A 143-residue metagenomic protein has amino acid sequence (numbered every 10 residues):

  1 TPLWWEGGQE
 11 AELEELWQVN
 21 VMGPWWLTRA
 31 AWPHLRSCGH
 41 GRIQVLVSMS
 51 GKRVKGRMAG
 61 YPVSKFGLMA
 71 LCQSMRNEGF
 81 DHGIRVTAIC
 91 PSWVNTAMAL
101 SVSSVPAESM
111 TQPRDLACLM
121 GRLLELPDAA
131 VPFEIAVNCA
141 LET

Functional and structural regions predicted by a protein language model:
L3-W4, A30-G39: A short helix-coil junction within the Rossmann-fold of NAD(P)-dependent oxidoreductases
E6-W25, Q44, L68: Catalytic Tyr-X3-Lys loop
G8, V54-P62, S74, V102-S103: Active-site loop-to-helix junction immediately N-terminal to the catalytic Tyr of the SDR YXXXK motif in Rossmann-fold
T28, S64: Active-site helix of classical SDR
R36-S37, G79-D81, V94: A short hydrophobic alpha-helix cap/turn motif
S48: Residue(s) in the substrate-gating loop at a strand-loop-helix junction that position the organic substrate next
R53, S74-I84: Active-site-adjacent segment of SDR/Rossmann-fold oxidoreductases
D81, A88-I89, T96, V105-T143: C-terminal helical subdomain
